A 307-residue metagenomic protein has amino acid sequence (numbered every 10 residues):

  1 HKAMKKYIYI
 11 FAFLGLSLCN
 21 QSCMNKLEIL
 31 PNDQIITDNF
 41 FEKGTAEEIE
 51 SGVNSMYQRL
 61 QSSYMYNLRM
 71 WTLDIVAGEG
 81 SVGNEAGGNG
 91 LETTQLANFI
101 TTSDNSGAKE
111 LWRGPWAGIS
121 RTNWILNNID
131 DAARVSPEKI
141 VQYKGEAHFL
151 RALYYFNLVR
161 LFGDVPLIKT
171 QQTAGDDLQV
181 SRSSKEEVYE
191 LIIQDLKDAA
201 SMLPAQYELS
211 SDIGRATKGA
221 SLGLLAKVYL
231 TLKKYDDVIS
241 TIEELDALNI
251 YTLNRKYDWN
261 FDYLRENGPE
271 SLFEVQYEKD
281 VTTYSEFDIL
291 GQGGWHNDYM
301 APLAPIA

Functional and structural regions predicted by a protein language model:
H1-A3: Short, Lys/Arg-enriched N-terminal segments with co-localized hydrophobic residues within the first ~10-30 amino acids
K5-F11: Sec-dependent signal peptide recognition, specifically the positively charged N-region followed immediately by
F11-S17: Bacterial N-terminal signal peptides
N20-S22: C-terminal motif of bacterial Sec signal peptides marking the signal peptidase cleavage site
M24-G88, Y189, K197-M202, R215-A307: An aromatic- and glycine-enriched ligand-binding surface/loop that stacks and positions planar moieties
D33-T37, F99-T101, K169-D176: Short linear capping/connector segments at secondary-structure termini
F41, A46-N54, Q58-Y64, A86-F162 (+3 more regions): Conserved, well-structured interaction surfaces
L126, P166-I168, S271-E274: Structural recognition of the beta-strand scaffold that forms the well-ordered cores of secreted hydrolase catalytic
